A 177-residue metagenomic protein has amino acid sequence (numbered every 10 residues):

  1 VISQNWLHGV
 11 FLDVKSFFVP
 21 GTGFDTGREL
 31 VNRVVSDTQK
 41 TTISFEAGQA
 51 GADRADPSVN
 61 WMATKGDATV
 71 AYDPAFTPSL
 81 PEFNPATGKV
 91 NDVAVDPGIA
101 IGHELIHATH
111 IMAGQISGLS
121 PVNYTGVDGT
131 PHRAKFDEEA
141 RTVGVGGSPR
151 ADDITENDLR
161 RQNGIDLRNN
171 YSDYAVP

Functional and structural regions predicted by a protein language model:
V1-T77: Auxiliary, metal-adjacent structural segments of Zn-dependent hydrolase domains
W6, D25-E29, D96, A100 (+2 more regions): Extracytoplasmic/secreted proteins, especially bacterial periplasmic and envelope-associated proteins
I43, V70-A71, I106-H110, T142: Structural recognition of the beta-strand scaffold that forms the well-ordered cores of secreted hydrolase catalytic
A50, F76-S79, H107, Q115-I116: Solvent-exposed loop/turn segments at secondary-structure junctions within structured extracellular/periplasmic domains
R54, S79-F83, H110, G118: Extracytoplasmic/secreted cell-surface and envelope-processing proteins
P74-A100: Short pre-active-site segment immediately N-terminal to the catalytic Zn-binding motif
D96-M112: Active-site recognition of the HExxH zinc-binding catalytic motif
M112-P177: Active-site or metal-binding loop neighborhoods of secreted/extracellular toxin and effector enzymes
